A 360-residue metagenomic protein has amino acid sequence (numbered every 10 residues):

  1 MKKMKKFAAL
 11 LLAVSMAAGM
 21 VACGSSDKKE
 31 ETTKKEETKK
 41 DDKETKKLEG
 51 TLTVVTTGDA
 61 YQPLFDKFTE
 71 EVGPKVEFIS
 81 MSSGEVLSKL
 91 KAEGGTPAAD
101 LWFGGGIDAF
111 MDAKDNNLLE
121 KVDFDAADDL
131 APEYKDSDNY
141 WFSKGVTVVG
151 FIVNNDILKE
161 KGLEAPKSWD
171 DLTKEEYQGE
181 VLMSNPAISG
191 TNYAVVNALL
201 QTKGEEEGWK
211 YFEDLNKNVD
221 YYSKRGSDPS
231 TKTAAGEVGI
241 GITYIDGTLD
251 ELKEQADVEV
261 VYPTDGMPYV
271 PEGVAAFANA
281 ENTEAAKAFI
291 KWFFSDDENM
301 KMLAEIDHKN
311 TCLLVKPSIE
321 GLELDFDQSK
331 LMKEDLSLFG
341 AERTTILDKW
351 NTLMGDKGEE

Functional and structural regions predicted by a protein language model:
G19-A22: C-terminal motif of bacterial Sec signal peptides marking the signal peptidase cleavage site
G24-K46: Short, low-complexity, disordered segments immediately C-terminal to signal peptides in bacterial exported proteins
T45-D112: Early extracytoplasmic/lumenal segment of secretory-pathway proteins
G58-Q62, P97-E237: Extracytoplasmic ligand-binding site segments that recognize negatively charged/polar headgroups
D108-D112, A234, G239-D257, I306-D307: A ligand-binding cleft/hinge motif common to bilobed small-molecule-binding domains
I152-I157, N197, V270-N282, W292-F293 (+1 more regions): A bilobed periplasmic-binding-protein/Venus flytrap-type ligand-binding module shared by bacterial periplasmic
E176-S184, F293-K316: Periplasmic-binding protein-like
Y211-N216, Y222-S223, Q255-A278: Periplasmic-binding protein-like
